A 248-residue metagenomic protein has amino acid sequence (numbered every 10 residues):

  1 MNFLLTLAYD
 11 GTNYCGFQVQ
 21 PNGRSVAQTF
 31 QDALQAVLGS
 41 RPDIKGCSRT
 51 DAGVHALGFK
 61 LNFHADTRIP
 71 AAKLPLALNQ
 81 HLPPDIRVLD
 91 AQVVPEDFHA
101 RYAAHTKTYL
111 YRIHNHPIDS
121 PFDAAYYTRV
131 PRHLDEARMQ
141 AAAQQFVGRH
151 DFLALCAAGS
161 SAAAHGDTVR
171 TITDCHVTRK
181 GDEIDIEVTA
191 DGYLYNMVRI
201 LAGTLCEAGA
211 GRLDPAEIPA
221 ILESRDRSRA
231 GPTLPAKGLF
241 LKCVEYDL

Functional and structural regions predicted by a protein language model:
M1-L248: Structured-RNA-binding interfaces characteristic of tRNA pseudouridine synthases
